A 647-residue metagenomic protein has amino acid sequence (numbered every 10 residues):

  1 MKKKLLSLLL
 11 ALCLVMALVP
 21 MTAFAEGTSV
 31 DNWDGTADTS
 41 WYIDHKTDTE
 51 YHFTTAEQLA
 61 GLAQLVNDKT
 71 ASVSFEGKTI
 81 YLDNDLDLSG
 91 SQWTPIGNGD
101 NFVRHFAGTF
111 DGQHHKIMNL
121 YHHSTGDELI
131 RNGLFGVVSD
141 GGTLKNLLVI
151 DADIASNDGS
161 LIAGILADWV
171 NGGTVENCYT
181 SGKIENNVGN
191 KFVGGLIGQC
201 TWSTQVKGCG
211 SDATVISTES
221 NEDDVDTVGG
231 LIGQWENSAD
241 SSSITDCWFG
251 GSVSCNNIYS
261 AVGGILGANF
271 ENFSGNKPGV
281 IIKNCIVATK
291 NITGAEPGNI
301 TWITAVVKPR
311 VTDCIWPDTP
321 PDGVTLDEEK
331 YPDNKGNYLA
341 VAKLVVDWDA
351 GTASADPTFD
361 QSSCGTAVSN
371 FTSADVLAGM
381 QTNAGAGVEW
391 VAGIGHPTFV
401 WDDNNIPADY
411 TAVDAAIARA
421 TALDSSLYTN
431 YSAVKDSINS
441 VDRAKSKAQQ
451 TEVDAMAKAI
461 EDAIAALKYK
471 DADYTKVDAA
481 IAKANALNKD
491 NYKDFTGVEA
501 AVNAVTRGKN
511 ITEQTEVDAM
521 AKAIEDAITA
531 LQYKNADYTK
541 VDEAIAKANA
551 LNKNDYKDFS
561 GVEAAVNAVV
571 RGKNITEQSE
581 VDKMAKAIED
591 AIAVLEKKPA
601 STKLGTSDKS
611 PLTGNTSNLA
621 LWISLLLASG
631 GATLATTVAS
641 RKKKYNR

Functional and structural regions predicted by a protein language model:
K4-A23, A620-V638: Sec-dependent N-terminal signal peptides of Gram-positive bacterial secreted proteins and lipoproteins
L10, S29, Q113, R131 (+36 more regions): Cysteine-rich, disulfide-stabilized extracellular repeat modules
L18-S29, D608-L619, T636-K643: Sec-dependent signal peptide cleavage junction
F24-I406: Surface-exposed repetitive/solenoidal architectures
W33-D44, L59-V66, F110-H115, L134 (+10 more regions): A broad "ordered helical/assembly scaffold" signature
N404-L612, I623-S624, A628-S640: Beta-rich interaction/scaffold domains
Y645-R647: Intrinsically disordered cytoplasmic terminal tails of membrane proteins
